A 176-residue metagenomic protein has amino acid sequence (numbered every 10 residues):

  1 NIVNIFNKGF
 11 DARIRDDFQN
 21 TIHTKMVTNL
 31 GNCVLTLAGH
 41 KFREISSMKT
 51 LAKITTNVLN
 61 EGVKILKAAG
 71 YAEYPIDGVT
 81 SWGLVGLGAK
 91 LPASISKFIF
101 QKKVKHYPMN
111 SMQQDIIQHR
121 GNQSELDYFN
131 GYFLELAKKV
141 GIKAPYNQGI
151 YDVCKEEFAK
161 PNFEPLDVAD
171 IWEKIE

Functional and structural regions predicted by a protein language model:
N1-V79: Internal alpha-helical scaffold of NAD(P)-dependent oxidoreductase catalytic cores
N7, T56-E176: NAD(P)-dependent Rossmann-like dehydrogenase/reductase catalytic/cofactor-binding core
